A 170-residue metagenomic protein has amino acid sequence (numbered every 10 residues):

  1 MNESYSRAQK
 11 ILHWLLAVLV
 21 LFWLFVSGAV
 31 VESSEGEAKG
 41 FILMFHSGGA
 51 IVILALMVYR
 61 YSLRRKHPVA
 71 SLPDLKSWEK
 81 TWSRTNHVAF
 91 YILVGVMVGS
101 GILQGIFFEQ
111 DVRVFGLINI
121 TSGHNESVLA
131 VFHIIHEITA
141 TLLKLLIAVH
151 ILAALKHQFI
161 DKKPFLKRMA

Functional and structural regions predicted by a protein language model:
M1-A170: Membrane-embedded alpha-helical bundles that constitute the cytochrome b-like, heme-associated redox core of multi-pass
